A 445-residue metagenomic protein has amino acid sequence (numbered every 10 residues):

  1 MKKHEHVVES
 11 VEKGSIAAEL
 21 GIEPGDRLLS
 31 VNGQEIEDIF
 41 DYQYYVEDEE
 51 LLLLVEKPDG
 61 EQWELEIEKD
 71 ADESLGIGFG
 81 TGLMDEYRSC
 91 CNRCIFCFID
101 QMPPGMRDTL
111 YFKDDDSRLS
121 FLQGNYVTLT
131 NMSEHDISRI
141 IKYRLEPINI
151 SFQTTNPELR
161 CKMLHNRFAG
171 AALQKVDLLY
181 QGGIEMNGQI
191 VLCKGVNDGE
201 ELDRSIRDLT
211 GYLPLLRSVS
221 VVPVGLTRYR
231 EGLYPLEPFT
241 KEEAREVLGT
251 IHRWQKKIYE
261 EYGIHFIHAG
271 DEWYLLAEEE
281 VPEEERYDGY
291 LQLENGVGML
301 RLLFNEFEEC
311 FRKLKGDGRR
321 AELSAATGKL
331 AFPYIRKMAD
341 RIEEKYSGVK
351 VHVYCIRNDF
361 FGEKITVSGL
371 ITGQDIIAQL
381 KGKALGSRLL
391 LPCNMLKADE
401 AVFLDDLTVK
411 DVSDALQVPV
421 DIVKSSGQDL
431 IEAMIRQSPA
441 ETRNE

Functional and structural regions predicted by a protein language model:
M1-E12: PDZ/PDZ-like groove recognition
V7, E278-E445: Radical SAM enzyme core and accessory elements
A17, G25-L28, Y42, L53 (+1 more regions): Terminal peptide-recognition signature
E19-E37: Conserved PDZ fold ligand-binding element
E35-Y42, Q62-E64: Short, Lys/Arg- and Gly-enriched loop/turn segments at beta-strand edges
G60-L65, K69-L215, G225-W254: Conserved Radical SAM active-site core
P147-N149, E185-N187, S218-S220, F266-H268 (+1 more regions): Structural preference for beta-strand elements that scaffold enzyme active sites
V196, L216-E242, Y262-E285, N358-E363 (+1 more regions): Flexible glycine/acidic-rich beta-alpha junction loops that bind and position SAM and/or redox cofactors in anaerobic
